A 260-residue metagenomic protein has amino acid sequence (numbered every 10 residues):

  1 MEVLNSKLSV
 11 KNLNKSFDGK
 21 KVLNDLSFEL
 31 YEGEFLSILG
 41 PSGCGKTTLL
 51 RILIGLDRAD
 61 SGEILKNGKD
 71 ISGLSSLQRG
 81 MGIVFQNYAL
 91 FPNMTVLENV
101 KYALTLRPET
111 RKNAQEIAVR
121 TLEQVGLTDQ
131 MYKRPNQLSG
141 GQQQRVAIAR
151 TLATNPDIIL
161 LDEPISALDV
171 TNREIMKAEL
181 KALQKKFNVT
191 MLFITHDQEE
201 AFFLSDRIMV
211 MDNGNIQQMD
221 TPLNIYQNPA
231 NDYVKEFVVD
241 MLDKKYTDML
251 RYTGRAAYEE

Functional and structural regions predicted by a protein language model:
L39-P41: The feature captures the beta-strand-to-loop junction immediately N-terminal to the Walker
D70, K112-D129, A182: Conserved ABC ATPase "signature" region
D70-F85, L106, Q115, N228-P229: ABC ATPase NBD coupling module
K133-N136, T154: Conserved signature/switch motifs of ABC ATPase nucleotide-binding domains
I159-D162: Catalytic Walker B motif of ABC-type/P-loop ATPase nucleotide-binding domains
N213-G214: Conserved ABC ATPase "signature" C-loop
M219-D220, N228: ABC ATPase "signature
